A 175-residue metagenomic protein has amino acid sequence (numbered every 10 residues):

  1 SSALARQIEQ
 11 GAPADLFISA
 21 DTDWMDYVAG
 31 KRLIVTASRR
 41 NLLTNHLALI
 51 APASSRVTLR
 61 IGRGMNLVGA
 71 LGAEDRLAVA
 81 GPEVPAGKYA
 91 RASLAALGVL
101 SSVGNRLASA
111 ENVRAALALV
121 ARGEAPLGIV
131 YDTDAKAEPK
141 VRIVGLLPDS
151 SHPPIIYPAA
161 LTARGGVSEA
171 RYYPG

Functional and structural regions predicted by a protein language model:
S1-Q10, D21-T22, D26-G175: Exported/periplasmic ABC-transporter solute-binding proteins
D15-S19: Periplasmic-binding protein-like
